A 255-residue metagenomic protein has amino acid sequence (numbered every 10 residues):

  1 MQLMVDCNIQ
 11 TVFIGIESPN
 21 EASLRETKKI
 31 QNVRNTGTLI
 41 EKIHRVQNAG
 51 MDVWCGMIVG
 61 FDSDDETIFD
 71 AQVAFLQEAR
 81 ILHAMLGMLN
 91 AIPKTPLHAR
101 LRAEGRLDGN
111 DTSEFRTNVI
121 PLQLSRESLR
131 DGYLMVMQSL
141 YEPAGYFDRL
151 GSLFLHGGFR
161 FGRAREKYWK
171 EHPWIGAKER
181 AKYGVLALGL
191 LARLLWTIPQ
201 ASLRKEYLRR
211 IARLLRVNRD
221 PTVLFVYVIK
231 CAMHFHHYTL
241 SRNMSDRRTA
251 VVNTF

Functional and structural regions predicted by a protein language model:
M1-V185: A structural motif corresponding to the C-terminal lobe/cap of the Radical SAM core domain
F13, V136, L150, L188 (+2 more regions): Generic hydrophobic, helix-prone segments enriched in Leu/Val/Ile
I30, A49, S139, R160 (+2 more regions): Hydrophobic alpha-helical segments
P96-L97, S128, G145-R149, L190 (+2 more regions): Exposed alpha-helical structural elements
Y168-A212: Charged/polar low-complexity intrinsically disordered segments, enriched in acidic residues
A201-F255: C-terminal non-catalytic accessory extensions
